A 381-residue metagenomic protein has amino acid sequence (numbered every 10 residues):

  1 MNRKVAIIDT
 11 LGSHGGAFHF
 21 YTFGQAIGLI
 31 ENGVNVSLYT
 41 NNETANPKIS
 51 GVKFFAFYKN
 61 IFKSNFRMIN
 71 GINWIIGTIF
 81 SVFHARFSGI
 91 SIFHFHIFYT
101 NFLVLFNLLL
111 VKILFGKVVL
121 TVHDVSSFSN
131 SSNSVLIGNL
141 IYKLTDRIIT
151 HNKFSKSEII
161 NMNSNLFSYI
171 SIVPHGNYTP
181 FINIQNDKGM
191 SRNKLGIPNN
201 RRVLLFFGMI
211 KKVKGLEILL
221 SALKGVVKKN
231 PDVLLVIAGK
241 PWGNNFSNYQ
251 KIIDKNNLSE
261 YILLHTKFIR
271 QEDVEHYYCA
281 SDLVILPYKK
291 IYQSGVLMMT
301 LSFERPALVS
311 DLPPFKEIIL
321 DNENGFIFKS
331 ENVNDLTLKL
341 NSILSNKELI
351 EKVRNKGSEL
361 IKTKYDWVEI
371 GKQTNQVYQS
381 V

Functional and structural regions predicted by a protein language model:
D9-I76, Y99-N101, S155-K156, N165 (+2 more regions): N-terminal strand-loop element at the rim of the active site of nucleotide-sugar-dependent glycosyltransferases
S131, I160-N161, G176-K194, N200 (+2 more regions): Acidic anion/phosphate-binding donor-loop and adjacent secondary structure in glycosyltransferase catalytic cores
M190-N193, D232, D335, S342 (+2 more regions): A short, well-ordered alpha-helix in the C-terminal region of glycosyltransferases
P198-K214, L220-L223, L235-V236: Conserved donor-binding/catalytic core segment of Leloir-type glycosyltransferases
S247-E272: Nucleotide-activated donor-binding/catalytic signature segment of Leloir-type glycosyltransferases, i.e., the conserved
H276-Y292, R305: Acidic donor-binding loop of glycosyltransferase active sites
T300, P306-V309: Short hydrophobic beta-strand element within catalytic cores of glycosyltransferases and related nucleotide-activated
D321-N322, F326-V333, N341-E348: Conserved acidic donor-binding segment of nucleotide-sugar-dependent glycosyltransferases
